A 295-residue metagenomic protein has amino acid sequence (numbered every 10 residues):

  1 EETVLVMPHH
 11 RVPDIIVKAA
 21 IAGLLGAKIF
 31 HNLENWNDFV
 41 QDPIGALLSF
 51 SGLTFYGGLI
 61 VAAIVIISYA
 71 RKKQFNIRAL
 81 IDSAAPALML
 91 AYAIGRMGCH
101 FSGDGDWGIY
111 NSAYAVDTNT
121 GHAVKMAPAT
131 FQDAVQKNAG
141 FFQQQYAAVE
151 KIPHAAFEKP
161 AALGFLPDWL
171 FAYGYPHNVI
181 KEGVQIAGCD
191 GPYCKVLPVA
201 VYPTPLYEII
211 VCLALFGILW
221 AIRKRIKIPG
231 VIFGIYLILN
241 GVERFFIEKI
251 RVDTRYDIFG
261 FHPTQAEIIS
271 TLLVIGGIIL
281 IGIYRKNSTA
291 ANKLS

Functional and structural regions predicted by a protein language model:
E1-S295: A feature for loop-to-transmembrane-helix boundaries and adjacent hydrophobic helices in multi-pass integral membrane
